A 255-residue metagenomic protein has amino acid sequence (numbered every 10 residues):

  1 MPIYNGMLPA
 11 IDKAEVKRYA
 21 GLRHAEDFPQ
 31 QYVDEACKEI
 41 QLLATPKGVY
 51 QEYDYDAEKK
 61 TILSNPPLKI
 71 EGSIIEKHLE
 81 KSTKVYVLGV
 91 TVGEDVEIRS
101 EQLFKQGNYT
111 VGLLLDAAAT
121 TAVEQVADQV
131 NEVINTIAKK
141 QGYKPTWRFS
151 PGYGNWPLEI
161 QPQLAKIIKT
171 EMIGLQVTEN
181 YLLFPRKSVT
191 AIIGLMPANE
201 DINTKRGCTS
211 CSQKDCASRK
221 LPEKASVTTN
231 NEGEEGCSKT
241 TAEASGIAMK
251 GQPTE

Functional and structural regions predicted by a protein language model:
M1-V111, N230-G233, T254-E255: Active-site helix-to-loop segments that bind/position phosphate- or nucleotide-bearing substrates and donors across
V16, I40, I75, S100 (+4 more regions): Generic structural signal of hydrophobic/aromatic residues within well-ordered alpha-helices of folded domains
Q31, E35, T121, Q125 (+1 more regions): Conserved active-site and cofactor/substrate-binding residues in soluble primary-metabolism enzymes
C37-A44, I134, A138, S212-D215: Structural signal for hydrophobic packing residues in well-ordered secondary-structure cores of soluble enzyme domains
L42-Y53, D128, K140-K144, A217 (+1 more regions): Intrinsically disordered or highly flexible coil/loop and linker segments, enriched in small and charged/polar residues
K81-S150: Conserved mixed alpha/beta catalytic, RNA-binding, or beta-rich assembly cores of soluble enzyme, regulatory
Q141-K224, T229-E255: Short terminal or interdomain "cap/linker" segment that borders an active site or interface and mediates
